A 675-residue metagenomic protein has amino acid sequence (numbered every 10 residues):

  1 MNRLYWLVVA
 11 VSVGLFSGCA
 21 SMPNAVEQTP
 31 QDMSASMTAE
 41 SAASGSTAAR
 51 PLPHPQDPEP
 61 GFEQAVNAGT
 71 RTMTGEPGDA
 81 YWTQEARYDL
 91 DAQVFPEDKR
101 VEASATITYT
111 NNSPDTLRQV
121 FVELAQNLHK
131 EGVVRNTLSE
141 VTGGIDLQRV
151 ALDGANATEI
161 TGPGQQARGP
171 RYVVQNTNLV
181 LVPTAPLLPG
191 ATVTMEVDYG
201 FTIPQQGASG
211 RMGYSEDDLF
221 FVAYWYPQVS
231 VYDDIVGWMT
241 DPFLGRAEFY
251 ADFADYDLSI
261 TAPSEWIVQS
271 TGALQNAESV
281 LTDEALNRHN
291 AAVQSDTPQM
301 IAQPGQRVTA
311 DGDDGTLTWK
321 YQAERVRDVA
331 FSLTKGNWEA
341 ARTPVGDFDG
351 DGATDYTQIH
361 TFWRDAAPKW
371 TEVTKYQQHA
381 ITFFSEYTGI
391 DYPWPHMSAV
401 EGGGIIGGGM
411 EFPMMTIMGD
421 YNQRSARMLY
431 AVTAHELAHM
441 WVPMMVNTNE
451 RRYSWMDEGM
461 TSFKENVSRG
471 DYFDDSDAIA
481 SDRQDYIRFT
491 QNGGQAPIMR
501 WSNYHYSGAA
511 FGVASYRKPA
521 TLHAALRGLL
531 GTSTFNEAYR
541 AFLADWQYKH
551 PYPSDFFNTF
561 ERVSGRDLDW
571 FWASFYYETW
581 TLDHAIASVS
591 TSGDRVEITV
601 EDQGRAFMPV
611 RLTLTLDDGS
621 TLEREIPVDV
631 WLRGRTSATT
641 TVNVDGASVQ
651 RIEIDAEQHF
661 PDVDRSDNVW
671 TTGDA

Functional and structural regions predicted by a protein language model:
F16-G18: C-terminal motif of bacterial Sec signal peptides marking the signal peptidase cleavage site
M22-E40, P53-P58, F62-V66, Y321 (+2 more regions): Hydrophobic alpha-helical and helix-loop surface patches within well-folded domains that function as non-catalytic
A49, R100, T110, L138-D217 (+3 more regions): A surface-exposed beta-strand-loop module
A105-I107, N111, V122-Q126, P183 (+4 more regions): Short, hydrophobic/aromatic-enriched beta-strand segments in well-ordered soluble domains
L117-G164, P263-W266, T615-I626: Solvent-exposed beta-hairpin/edge-strand motifs
G132-G143, G200-Y256, Q658-A675: Glycine/proline-rich low-complexity spacer/linker segments in large multi-domain proteins
V231-D233, A247-A434, F463: Hydrophobic helix-coil surface modules that form long, contiguous segments used for peptide/substrate interaction
Q269-S270, L582, V589-D655: Beta-strand-rich binding/interaction modules
